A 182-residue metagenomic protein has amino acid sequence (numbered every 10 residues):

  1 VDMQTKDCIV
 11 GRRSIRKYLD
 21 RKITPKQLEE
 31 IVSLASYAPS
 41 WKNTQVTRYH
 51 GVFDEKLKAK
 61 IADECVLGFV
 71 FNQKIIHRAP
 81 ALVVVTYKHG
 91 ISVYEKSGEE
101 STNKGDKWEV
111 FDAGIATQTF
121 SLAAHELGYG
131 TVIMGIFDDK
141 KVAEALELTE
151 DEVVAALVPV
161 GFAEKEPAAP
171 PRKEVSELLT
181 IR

Functional and structural regions predicted by a protein language model:
V1-D2: Short, Lys/Arg-enriched N-terminal segments with co-localized hydrophobic residues within the first ~10-30 amino acids
T5-I15, D20, I91, A156-R182: C-terminal helix-cap and adjacent tail motif
R21-K26: A short beta-loop-alpha structural element at the N-terminal edge of CoA-dependent acyl/N-acetyltransferase catalytic
L28-S36: A structural motif
A35, V83, H89, E99-A145: Small-aliphatic-rich amphipathic alpha-helix that forms the alpha element of a beta-alpha
N43-A113: Glycine/small-residue-rich phosphate/adenosyl-binding loop
N72-A79, E147-A169: A glycine-rich helix N-cap at a beta->alpha junction
